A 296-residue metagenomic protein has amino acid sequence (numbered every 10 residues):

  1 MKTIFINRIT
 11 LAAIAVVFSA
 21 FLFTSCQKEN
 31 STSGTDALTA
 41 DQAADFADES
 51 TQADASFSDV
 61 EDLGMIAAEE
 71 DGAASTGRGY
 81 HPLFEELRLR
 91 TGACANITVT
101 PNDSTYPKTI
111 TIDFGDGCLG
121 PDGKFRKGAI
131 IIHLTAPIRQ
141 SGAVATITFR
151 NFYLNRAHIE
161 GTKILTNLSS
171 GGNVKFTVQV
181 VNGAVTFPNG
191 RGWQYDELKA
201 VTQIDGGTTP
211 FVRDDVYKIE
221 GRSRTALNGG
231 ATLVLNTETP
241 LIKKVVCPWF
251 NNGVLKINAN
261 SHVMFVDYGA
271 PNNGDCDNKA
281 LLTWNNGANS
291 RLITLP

Functional and structural regions predicted by a protein language model:
K2-A13: Bacterial N-terminal signal peptides that target proteins for export
I14, Q27: C-terminal, active-site-flanking charged/polar segments
V16-A20: Alpha-helical transmembrane segments
F21-S25: C-terminal motif of bacterial Sec signal peptides marking the signal peptidase cleavage site
K28-P296: Low-complexity, intrinsically disordered segments exposed to solvent
